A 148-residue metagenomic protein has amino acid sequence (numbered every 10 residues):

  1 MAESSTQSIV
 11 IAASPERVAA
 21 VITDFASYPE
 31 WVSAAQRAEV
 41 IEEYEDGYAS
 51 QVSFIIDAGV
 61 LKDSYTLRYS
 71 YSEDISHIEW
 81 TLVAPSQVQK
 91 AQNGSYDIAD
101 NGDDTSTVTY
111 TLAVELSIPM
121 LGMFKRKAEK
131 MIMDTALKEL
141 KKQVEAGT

Functional and structural regions predicted by a protein language model:
M1-G47, E139: Hydrophobic ligand-binding cavity/cleft-lining segments
S4-T6, Q51, K62-L67, K90-G94: Short, surface-exposed coil-to-beta transition loops
S8-V10, S53-I55, R68-S70, T81 (+2 more regions): Residue-level recognition of well-ordered beta-strand positions that form the cores of beta-sheet-rich folds across
S14, E45-G47, D74, N101-T105: Short strand-connecting beta-turns/loops that link adjacent beta-strands
R17-I22, Y28, V52, Y69 (+3 more regions): Hydrophobic pocket/interface hotspot
P29, E39-P85, T135-T148: Glycine-rich portal/gate segments that line the openings of hydrophobic small-molecule binding cavities
V83-T135: Beta-strand/loop substructures that line and gate deep hydrophobic ligand-binding cavities in soluble
